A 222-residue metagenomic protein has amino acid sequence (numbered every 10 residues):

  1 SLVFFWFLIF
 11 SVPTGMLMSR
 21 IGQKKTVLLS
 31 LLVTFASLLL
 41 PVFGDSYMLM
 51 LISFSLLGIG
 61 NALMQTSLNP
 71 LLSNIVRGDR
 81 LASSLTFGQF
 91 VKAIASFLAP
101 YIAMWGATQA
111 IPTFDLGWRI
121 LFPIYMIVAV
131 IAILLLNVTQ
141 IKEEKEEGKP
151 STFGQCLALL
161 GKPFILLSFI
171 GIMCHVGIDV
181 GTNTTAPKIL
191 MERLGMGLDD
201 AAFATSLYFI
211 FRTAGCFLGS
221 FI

Functional and structural regions predicted by a protein language model:
S1-G15, S206-G219: Central cavity-lining transmembrane alpha-helices of secondary-active solute carriers, predominantly the Major
G22, F43-M48, G195: Helix-breaking motifs and short loop linkers at transmembrane-helix boundaries and internal kinks in secondary membrane
L32-D45: C-terminal ends and interior cores of transmembrane alpha-helices in multi-pass membrane transporters/permeases
S53-F90: Cytoplasmic helix-loop-helix junction between adjacent transmembrane helices in 12-TM secondary transporters
S84-Q140: Helix-loop-helix hairpin linking two adjacent transmembrane segments in secondary transporters
E143-S168: Juxtamembrane intracellular "pre-TM" segments in multi-pass secondary transporters
G161-C216: Extracytoplasmic gate region of multi-pass secondary transporters
